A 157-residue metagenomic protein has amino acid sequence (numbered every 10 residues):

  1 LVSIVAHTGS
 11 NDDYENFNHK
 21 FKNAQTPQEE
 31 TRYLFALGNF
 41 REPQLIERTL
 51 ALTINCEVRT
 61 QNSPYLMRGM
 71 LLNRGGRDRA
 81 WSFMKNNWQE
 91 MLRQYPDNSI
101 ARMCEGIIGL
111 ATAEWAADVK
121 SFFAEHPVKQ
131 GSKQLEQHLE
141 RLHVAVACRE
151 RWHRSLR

Functional and structural regions predicted by a protein language model:
L1-R157: Long, ordered, helix-rich scaffold segments
